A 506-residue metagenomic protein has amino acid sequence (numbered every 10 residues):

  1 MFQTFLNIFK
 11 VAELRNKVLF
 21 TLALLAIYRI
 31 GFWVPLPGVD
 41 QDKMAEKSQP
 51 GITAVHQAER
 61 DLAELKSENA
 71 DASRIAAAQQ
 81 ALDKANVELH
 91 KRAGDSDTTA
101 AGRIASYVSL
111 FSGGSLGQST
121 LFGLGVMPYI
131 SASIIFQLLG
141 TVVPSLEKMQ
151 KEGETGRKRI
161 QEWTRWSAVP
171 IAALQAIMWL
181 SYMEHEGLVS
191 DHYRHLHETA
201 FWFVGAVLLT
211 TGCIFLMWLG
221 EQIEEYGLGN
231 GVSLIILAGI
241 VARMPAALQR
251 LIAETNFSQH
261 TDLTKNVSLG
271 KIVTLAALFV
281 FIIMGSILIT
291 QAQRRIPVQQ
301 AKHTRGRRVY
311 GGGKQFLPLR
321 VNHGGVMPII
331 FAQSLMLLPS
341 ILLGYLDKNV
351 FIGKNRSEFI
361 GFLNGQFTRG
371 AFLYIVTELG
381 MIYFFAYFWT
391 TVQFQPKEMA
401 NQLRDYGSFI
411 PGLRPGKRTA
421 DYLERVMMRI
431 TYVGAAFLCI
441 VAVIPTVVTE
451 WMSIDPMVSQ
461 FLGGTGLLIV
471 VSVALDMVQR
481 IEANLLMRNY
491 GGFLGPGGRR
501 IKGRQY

Functional and structural regions predicted by a protein language model:
M1-Q150, T155-Y506: N-terminal cationic and glycine-rich segments that engage phosphates or anionic surfaces
